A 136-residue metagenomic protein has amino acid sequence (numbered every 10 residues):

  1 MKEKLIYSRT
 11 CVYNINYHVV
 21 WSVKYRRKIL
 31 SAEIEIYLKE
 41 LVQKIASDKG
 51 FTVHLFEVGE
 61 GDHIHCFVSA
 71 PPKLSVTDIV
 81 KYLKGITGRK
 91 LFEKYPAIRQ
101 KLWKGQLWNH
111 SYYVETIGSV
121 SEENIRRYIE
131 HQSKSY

Functional and structural regions predicted by a protein language model:
M1-Y136: Basic nucleic-acid-binding interfaces
